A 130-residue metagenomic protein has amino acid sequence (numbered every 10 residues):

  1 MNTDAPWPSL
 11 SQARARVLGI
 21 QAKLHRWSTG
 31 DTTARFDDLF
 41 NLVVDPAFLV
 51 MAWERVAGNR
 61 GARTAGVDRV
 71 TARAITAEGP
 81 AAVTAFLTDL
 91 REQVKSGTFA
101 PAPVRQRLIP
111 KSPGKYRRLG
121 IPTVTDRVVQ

Functional and structural regions predicted by a protein language model:
N2, S11-Q130: Conserved pre-catalytic core of RNA-dependent polymerases
